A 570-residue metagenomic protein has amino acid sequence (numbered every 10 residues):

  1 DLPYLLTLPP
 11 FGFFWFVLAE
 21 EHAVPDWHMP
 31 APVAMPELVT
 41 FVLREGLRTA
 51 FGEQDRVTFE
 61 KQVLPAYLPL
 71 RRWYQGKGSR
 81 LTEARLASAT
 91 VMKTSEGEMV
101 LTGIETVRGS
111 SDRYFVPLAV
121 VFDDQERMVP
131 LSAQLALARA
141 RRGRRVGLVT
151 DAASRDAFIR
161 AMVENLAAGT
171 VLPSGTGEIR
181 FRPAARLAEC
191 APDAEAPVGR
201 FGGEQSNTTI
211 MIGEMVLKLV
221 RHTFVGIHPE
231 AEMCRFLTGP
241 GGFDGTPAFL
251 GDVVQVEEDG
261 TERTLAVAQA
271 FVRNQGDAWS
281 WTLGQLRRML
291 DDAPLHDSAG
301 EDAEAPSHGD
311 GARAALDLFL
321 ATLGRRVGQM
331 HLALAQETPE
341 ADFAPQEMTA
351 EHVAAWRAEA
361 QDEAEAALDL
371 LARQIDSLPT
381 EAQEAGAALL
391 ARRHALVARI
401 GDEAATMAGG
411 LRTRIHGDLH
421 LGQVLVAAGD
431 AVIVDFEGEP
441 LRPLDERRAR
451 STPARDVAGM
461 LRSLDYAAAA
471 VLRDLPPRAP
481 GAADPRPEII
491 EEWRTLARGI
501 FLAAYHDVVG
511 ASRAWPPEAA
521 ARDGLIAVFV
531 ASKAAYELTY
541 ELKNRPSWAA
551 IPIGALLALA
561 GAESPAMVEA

Functional and structural regions predicted by a protein language model:
P3-D26: C-terminal beta-strand-rich structural cap/linker in extracellular carbohydrate-active enzymes
T7-F13, A34-M35, A89-D376, H416 (+3 more regions): Conserved ATP-binding subdomain of kinase catalytic cores across diverse folds
V24-V42: Short, compositionally biased
L38-E83: Short Lys/Arg-enriched alpha/beta "domain-start" segment
Y67-R72, P173-A184, L371-I400: Amphipathic alpha-helical
R80-S88, L187-E195, V397-T406: Short Pro/Gly-enriched beta-strand edge/turn motifs at strand-loop
A333, A405-T413: Protein kinase catalytic-loop region centered on the HRD/HxD motif
E384, R478, E488-A514, G524-A570: ATP/Mg2+ or Mg2+-diphosphate-binding catalytic cores that bind nucleotide phosphates or diphosphates via glycine-rich
